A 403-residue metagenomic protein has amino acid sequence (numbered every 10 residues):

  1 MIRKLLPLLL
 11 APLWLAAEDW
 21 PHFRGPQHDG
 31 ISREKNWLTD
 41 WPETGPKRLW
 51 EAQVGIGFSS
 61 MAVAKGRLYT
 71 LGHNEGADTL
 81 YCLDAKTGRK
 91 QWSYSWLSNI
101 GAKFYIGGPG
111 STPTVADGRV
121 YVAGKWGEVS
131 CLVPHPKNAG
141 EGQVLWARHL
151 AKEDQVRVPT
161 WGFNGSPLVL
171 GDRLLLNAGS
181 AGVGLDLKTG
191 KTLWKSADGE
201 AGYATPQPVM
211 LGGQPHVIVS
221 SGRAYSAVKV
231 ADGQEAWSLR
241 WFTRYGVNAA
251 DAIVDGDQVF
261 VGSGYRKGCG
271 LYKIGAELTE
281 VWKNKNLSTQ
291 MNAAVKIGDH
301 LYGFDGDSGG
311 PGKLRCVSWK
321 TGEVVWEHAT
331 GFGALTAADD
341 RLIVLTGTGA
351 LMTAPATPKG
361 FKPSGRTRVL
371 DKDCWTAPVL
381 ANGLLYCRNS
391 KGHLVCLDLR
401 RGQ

Functional and structural regions predicted by a protein language model:
P7-A17: Hydrophobic h-region of N-terminal signal peptides that target proteins for export in Gram-negative bacteria
E18-Q53, T79-A102, H135-P159, T192-A197 (+6 more regions): Aromatic (tryptophan-biased) beta-strands that constitute blades/sheets of beta-rich domains
G25-H28, H73-E75, K125, G179 (+6 more regions): Short loop/turn segments immediately following the C-termini of beta-strands
L49-A62, S93-T114, L145-L168, G179 (+7 more regions): Extracytoplasmic beta-rich repeat domains
K65-G66, D117-G118, G171-D172, G213-P215 (+4 more regions): Short coil/turn segments that connect the beta-strands within blades of beta-propeller domains
L80-C82, C131-L132, G184, A227 (+4 more regions): Conserved blade-register residue in beta-propeller folds
G349, D373-Q403: Blade-level signature of beta-propeller repeat domains, shared across WD40, Kelch, NHL, RCC1 and BNR/Asp-box propellers
